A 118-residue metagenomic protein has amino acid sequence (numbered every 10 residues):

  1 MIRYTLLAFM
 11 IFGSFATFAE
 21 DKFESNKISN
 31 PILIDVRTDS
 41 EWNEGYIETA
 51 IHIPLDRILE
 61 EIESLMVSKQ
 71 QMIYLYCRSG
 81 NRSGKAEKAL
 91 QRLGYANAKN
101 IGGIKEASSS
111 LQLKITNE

Functional and structural regions predicted by a protein language model:
I2-T5, F15-P31, D39-Q71, N81-E118: Rhodanese-like catalytic fold shared by cysteine-dependent sulfurtransferases and DSP/PTP-type phosphatases
D35: Phosphate-rich cofactor/ligand-interacting catalytic cores and adjacent structured alpha/beta frameworks
Y76: Short, surface-exposed ligand- or partner-binding patches at beta-edge/loop junctions that are enriched in aromatics
